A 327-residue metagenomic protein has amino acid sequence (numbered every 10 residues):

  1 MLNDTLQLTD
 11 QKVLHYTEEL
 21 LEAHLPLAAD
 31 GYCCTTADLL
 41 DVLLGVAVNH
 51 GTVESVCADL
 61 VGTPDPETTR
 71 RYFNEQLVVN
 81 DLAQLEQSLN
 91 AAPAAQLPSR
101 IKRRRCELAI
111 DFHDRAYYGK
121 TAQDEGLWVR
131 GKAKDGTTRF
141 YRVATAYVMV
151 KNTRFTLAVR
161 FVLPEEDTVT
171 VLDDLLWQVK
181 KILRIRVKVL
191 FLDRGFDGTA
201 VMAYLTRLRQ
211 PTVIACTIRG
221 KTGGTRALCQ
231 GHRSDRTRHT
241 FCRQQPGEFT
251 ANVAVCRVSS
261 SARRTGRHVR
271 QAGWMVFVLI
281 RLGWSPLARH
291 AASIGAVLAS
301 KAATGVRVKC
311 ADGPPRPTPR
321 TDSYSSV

Functional and structural regions predicted by a protein language model:
M1-A29: Basic, low-complexity segments
E22-S88, R103, A146-F155, L205: Short, positively charged, Gly/Tyr-enriched micro-motifs that form contact patches at catalytic or ligand/partner
V42, V56-C57, T69-R70, R104-Y118 (+7 more regions): Short, conserved catalytic/metal-binding motifs centered on acidic residues
F73-V150: Active-site-proximal, Lys/Arg-enriched surface segment that forms a nucleic-acid-binding/basic interface patch
W128-R186, H268-M275, I280, W284: Electropositive, glycine- and tryptophan-enriched low-complexity nucleic-acid-binding patches
E166-R226: Domain-level cores of phosphate- or acyl-group-handling catalytic modules
L208-A311: An anionic, glycine-rich sequence signature occurring as long contiguous blocks
C310-V327: Basic, amphipathic alpha-helical segments enriched in Lys/Arg and hydrophobic/aromatic residues
